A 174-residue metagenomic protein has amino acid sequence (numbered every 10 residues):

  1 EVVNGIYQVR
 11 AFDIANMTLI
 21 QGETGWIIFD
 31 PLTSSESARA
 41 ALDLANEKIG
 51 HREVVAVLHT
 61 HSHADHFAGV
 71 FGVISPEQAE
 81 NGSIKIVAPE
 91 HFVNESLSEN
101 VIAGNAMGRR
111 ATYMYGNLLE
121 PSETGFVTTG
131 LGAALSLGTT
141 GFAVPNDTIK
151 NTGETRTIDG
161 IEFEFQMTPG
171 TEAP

Functional and structural regions predicted by a protein language model:
V2, V93-P169: Metallo-beta-lactamase
V2-R52: Conserved beta-strand hairpin/beta-sheet module of binuclear metal-dependent hydrolase folds, prominently
R10-A15, L19, T155, Q166-P174: Conserved beta-alpha junction segments in alpha/beta enzyme cores
I20-Q21, A38-A41, G69-V70, S96-V101: Short, solvent-exposed loop/turn and secondary-structure capping segments
S37-A41, H66-G69, S122, V127: Stable alpha-helical elements in mature extracytoplasmic
V54-F67: Metallo-beta-lactamase
V55-L58, I84-H91: Short internal beta-strands
F67-N81: Metal-dependent catalytic neighborhoods of phosphoester/phosphodiester hydrolases
